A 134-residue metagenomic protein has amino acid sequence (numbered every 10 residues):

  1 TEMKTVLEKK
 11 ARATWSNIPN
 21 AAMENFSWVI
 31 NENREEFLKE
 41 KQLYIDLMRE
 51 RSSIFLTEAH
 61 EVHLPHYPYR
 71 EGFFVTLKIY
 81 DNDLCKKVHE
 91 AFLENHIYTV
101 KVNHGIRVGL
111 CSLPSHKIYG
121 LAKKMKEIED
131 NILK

Functional and structural regions predicted by a protein language model:
T1-I45: Conserved core segment of the aminotransferase class I/II
W15-N17, H66, T99: Generic structural signal for residues in well-ordered beta-strands
I18, E40, L47-R51, L84 (+1 more regions): Soluble or luminal CAZymes and related metallo-dependent hydrolases
E24, W28, I54, K123: Amphipathic alpha-helical segments that line or abut small-molecule/effector binding pockets and mediate allosteric
S27, E40-S53, L64-K78, H104: Conserved glycine-rich beta-strand-loop-beta hairpin in the small C-terminal domain of fold type I
E58-V62: A structural motif corresponding to the C-terminal end of an alpha-helix and its immediate exit/capping segment
N82-K134: PLP-dependent enzyme catalytic core of the Aspartate aminotransferase-like
